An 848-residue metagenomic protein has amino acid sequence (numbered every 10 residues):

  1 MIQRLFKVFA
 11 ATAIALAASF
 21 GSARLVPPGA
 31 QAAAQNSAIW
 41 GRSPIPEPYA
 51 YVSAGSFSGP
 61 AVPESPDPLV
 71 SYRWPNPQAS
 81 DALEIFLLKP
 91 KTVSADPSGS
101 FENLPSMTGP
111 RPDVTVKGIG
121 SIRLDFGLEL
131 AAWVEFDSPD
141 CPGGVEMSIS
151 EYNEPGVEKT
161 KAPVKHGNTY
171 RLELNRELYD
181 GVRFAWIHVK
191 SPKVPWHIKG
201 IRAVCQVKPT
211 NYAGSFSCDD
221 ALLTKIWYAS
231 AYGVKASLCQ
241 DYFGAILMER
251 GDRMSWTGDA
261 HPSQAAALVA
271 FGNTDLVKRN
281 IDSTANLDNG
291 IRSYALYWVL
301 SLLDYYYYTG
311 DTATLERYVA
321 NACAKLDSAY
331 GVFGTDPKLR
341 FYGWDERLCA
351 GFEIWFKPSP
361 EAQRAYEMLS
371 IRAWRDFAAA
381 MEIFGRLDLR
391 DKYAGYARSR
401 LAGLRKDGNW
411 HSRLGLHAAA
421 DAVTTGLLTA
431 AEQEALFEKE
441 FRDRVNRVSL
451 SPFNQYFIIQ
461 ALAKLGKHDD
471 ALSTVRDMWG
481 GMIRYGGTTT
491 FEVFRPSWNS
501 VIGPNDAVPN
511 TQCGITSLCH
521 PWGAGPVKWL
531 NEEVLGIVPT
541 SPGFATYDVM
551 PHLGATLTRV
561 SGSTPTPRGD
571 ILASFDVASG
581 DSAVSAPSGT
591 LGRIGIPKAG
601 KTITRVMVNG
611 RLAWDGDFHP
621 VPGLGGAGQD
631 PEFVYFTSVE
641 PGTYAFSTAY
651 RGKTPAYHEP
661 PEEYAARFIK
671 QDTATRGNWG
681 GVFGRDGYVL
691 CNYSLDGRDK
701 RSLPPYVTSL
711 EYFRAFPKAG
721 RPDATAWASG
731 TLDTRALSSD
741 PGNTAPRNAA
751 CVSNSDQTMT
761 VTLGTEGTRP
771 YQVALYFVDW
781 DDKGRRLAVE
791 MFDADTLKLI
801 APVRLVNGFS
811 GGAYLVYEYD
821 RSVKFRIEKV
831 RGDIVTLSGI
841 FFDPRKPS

Functional and structural regions predicted by a protein language model:
M1-A10: Bacterial N-terminal signal peptides that target proteins for export
G29, A33-G244, D259, A313: Extracellular/oxidizing-compartment recognition motifs
G29-S98, A203-D220, K225-Y228, S263 (+7 more regions): Accessory carbohydrate-binding/adhesion or oligomerization-edge regions at the termini of glycan-active proteins
W40, E64-P68, R73-L87, S100-E102 (+5 more regions): Non-catalytic C-terminal accessory modules of carbohydrate-active enzymes
G109-P110, M147-L172, T604-Y635, A788-Y814: Solvent-exposed beta-strand/loop surfaces of large extracellular or lumenal domains
I119, E129-V134, S588-L591, T765-A774: Extended extracellular/luminal ectodomain segments enriched in beta-structured repeat modules
K193-W196, R202-R279, N289, S293-L300 (+5 more regions): Active-site acid/base region of carbohydrate-active enzymes
Y657-S848: Compositionally biased, intrinsically disordered or flexible polar/acidic segments
